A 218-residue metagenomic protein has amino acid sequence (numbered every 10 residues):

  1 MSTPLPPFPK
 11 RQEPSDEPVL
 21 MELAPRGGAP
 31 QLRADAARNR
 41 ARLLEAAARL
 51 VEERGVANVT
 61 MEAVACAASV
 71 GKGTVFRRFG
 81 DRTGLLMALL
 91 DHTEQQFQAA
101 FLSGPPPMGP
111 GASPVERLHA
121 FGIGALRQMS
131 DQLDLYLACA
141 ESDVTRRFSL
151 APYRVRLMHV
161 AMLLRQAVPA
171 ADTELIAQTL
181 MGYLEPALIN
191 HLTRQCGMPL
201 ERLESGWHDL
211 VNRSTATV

Functional and structural regions predicted by a protein language model:
M1-G27, M158-T173, A177-T179, I189-V218: C-terminal peripheral helix-coil segments that are non-catalytic and often amphipathic
M1-R54, N58-A67, G84-M87: Basic, helix-initiating cap at the start of DNA-binding domains
R49, E53, D81, S103 (+5 more regions): Conserved amphipathic alpha-helical interaction elements at protein-protein interfaces in regulatory, energy-coupling
S69-F79: Short hydrophobic/aromatic patch on the recognition helix
G84, E116-A120, G124, V155 (+3 more regions): Amphipathic alpha-helical interaction segments
L86-T93, Q132, P152: Alpha-helical DNA-contacting segments of helix-turn-helix folds
A88, L102-D131, E204: Hydrophobic alpha-helical connector segments
E116, A120-M162, T193-R194: Short secondary-structure transition hinges
